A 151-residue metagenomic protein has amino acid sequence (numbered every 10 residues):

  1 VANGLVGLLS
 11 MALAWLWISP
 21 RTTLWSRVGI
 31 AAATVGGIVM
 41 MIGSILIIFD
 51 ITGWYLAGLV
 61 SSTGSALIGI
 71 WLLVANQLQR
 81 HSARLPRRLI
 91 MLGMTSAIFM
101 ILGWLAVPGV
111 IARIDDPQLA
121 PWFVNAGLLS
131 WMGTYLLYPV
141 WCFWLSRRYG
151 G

Functional and structural regions predicted by a protein language model:
V1-G151: Hydrophobic, aromatic-enriched alpha-helical segments typical of multi-pass transmembrane helices
